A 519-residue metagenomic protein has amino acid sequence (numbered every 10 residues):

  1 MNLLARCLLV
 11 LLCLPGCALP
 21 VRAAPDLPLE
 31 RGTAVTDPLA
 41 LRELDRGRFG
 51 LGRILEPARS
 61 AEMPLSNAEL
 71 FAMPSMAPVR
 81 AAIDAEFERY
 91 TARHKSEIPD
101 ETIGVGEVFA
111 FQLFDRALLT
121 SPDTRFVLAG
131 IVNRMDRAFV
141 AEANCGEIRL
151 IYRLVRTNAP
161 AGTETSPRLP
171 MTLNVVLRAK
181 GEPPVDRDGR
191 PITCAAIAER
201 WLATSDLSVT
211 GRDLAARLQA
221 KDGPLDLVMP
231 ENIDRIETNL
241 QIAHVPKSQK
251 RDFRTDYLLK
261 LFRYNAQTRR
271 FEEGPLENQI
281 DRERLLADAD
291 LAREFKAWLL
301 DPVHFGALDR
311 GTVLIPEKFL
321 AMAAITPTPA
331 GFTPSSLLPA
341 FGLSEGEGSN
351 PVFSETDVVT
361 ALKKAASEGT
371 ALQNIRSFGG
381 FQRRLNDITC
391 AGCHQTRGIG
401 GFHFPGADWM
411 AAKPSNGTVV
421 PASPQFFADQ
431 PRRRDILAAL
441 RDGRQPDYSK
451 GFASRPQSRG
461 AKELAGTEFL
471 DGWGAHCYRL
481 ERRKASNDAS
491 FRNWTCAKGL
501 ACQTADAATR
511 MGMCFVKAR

Functional and structural regions predicted by a protein language model:
C7-G16: Bacterial N-terminal signal peptides
L19-A23: Sec/Tat signal peptide C-region and signal peptidase I cleavage site
A24-K363, Q425-F426, P431-A465, L500 (+1 more regions): Conserved small-residue
V352-R376, F469-E481: Short, charged low-complexity linear segments at domain edges
F378-L385: Short, flexible, mixed-charge glycine/proline-rich loop motifs that serve as phosphate/nucleic-acid-contacting
D387-R397: The canonical Cys-X-X-Cys-His
G400-V420: Gly/Gly-Pro-rich "capping" loops immediately C-terminal to redox-active cysteine motifs in periplasmic/lumenal
A461-R519: Secreted, cysteine-rich disulfide-bonded mini-domains of extracellular proteins
